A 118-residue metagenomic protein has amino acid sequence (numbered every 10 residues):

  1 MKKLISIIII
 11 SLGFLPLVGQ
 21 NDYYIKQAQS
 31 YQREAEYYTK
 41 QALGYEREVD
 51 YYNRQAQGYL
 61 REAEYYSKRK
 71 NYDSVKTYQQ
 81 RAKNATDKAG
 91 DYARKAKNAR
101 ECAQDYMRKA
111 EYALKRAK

Functional and structural regions predicted by a protein language model:
M1-K3, G19-Q20: Absolute protein N-terminus
K3-L15: Sec-dependent N-terminal signal peptides
N21-K118: Extended amphipathic alpha-helical heptad-repeat regions
